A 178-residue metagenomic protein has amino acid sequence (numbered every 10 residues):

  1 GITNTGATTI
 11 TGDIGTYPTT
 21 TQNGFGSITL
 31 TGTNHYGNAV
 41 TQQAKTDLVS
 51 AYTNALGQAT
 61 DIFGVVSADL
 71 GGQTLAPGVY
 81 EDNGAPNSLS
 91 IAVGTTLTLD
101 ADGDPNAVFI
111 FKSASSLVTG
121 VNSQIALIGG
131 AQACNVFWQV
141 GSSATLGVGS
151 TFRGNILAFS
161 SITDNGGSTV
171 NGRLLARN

Functional and structural regions predicted by a protein language model:
G1-N178: Solvent-exposed adhesion/ligand-recognition segments of exported proteins
